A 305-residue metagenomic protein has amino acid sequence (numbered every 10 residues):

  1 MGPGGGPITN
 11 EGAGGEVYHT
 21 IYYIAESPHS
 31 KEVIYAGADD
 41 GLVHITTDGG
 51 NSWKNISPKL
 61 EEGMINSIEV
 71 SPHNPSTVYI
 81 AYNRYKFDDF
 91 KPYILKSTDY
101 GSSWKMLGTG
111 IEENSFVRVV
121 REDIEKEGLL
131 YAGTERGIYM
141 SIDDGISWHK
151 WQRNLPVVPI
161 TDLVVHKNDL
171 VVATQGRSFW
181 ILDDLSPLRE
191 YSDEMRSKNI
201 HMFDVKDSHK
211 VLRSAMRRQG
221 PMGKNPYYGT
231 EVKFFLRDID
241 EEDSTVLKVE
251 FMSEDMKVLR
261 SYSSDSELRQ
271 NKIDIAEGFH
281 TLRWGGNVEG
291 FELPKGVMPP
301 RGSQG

Functional and structural regions predicted by a protein language model:
M1, A36, K54-V70, V165-K167 (+1 more regions): Generic detector of contiguous secondary-structure segments
M1-G220, Y227-Y228, F235: Beta-propeller blade termini and top-face loops
H29-S30, I239-E242, E289-E292: Extracellular acidic loop/turn motifs
D144, S253-K257, G305: Short, glycine-anchored, charge-dense loop/turn motifs used at functional sites
L185, H209, D240, D255 (+1 more regions): Short loop/turn segments at secondary-structure transitions that flank enzyme active sites
D193-I200, F251, M298-S303: Short intrinsically disordered coil segments
V211-K248, M252-S253, F279-R283: Contiguous beta-strand segments within globular domains
V258-G305: Glycine-centered tight-turn motifs at strand-turn-strand junctions
